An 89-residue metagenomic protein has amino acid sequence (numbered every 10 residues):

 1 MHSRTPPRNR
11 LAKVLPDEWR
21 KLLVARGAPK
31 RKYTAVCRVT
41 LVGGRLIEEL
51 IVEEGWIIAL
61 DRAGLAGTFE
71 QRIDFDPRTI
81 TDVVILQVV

Functional and structural regions predicted by a protein language model:
M1-V89: Motif-centric detector for short Cys/His coordination patterns
